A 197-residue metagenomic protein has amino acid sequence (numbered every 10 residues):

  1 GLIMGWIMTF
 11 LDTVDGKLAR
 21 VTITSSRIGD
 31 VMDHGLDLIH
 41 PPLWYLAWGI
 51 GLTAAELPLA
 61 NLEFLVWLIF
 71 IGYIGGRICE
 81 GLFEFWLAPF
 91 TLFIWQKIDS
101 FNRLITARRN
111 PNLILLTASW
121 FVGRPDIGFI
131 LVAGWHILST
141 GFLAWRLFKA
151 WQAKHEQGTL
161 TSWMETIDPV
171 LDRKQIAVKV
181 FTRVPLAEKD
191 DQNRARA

Functional and structural regions predicted by a protein language model:
G1-I28: Membrane-embedded alpha-helical segments that form the functional core of polytopic membrane enzymes, especially those
I3-W6, D12, D33, A118 (+1 more regions): Hydrophobic/aromatic residues within transmembrane alpha-helices of membrane transport systems, especially the TMDs
M4, V14-G16, M32, D190-A197: Generic low-polarity alpha-helical segments
W6-T9, V31, W67, I71: Generic secretory/membrane-interface signal
R27-G35: Membrane-interface alpha-helices at helix entry/exit sites of multi-pass transporters
L36-A197: A feature for the membrane-embedded catalytic helix bundles of lipid/isoprenoid biosynthetic enzymes
